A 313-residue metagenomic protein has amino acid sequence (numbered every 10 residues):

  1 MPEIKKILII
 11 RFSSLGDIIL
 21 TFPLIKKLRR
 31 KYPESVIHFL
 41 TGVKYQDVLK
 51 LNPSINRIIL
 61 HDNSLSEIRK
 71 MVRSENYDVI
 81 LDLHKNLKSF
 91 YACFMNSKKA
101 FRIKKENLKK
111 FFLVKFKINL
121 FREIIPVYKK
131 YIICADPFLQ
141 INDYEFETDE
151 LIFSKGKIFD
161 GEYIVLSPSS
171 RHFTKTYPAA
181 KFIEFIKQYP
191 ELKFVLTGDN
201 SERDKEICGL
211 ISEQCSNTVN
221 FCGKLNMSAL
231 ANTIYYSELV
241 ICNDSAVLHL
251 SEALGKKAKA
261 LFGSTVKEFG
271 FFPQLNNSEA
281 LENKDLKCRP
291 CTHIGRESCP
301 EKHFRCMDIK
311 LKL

Functional and structural regions predicted by a protein language model:
M1-L313: Catalytic machinery of carbohydrate-active enzymes, primarily nucleotide-sugar-dependent glycosyltransferases
